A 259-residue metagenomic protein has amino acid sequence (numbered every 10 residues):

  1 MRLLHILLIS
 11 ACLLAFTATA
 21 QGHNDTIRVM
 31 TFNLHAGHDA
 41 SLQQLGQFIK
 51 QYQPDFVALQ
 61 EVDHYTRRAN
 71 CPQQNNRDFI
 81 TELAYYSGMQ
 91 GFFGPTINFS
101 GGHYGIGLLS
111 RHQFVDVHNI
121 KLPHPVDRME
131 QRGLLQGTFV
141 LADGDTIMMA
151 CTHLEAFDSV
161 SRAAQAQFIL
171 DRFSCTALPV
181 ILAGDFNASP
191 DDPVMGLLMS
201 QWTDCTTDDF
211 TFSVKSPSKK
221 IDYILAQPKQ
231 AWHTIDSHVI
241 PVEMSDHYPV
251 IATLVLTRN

Functional and structural regions predicted by a protein language model:
M1-H5: Positively charged n-region of N-terminal signal peptides that target proteins for export
I9-C12, A20-F56, Q90-F93, I97-N259: Active-site regions of metal-assisted phosphoester/phosphodiester hydrolases, unifying DNase/endonuclease modules
F16: Charged, terminal alpha-helix-loop-beta segments that serve as non-catalytic nucleic-acid engagement and/or assembly
T31, A58-R67: Acidic/histidine-rich, surface-exposed loop or edge segments in extracytoplasmic proteins
Y65-R68, S100-G102: Short active-site-adjacent helix-start/loop capping segments
T66-R77: Short, flexible/disordered intra-domain loops and linkers
F79-M89: Charged, glycine-enriched surface loops/patches that mediate electrostatic binding to polyanionic ligands
